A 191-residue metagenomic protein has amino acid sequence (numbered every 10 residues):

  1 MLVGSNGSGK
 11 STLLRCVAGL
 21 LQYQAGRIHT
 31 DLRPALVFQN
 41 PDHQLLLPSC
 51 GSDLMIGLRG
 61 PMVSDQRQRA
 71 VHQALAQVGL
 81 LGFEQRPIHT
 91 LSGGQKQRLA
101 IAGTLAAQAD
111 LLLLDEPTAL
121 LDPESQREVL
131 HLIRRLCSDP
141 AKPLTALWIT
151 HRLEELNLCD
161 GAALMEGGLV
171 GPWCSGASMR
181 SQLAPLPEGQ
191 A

Functional and structural regions predicted by a protein language model:
A18: Helix-to-loop junction immediately C-terminal to a conserved catalytic motif
D65-F83: Conserved ABC ATPase "signature" region
P87-L91, Q95: Conserved ABC ATPase signature
I101: Hydrophobic anchor residue at the start of the ABC signature
L112-E116: Catalytic Walker B motif of ABC-type/P-loop ATPase nucleotide-binding domains
P123-S125: Helix N-cap at the start of a conserved alpha-helix in ABC-type nucleotide-binding domains
L169-A191: Conserved beta-strand-loop-alpha-helix hinge in the C-terminal portion of ABC ATPase nucleotide-binding domains
